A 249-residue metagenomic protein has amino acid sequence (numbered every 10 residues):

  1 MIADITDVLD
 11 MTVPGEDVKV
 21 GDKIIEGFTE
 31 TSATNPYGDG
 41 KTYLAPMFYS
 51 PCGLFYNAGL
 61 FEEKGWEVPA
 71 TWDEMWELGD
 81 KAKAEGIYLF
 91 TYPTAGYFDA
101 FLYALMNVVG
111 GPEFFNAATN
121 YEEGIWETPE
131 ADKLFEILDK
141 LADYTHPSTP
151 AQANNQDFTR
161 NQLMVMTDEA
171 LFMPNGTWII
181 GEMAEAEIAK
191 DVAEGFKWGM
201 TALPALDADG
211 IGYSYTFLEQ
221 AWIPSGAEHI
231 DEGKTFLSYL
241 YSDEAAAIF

Functional and structural regions predicted by a protein language model:
M1-G27, G59-A70, I87, Q162-M164 (+2 more regions): Extracytoplasmic "Venus flytrap"/periplasmic binding protein-like
M1-P51, W76, G195-K197, T201: Hinge/lid segment of periplasmic solute-binding proteins
T6-G27, G110-K133, I188-V192, A205-I211: Short, solvent-exposed loop/beta-turn-alpha elements that line the ligand-binding surface or hinge of extracytoplasmic
S32-M47, C52, W76-G124, N161 (+1 more regions): Extracytoplasmic/periplasmic solute-binding protein
G40-K41, E63-K64, Y144-H146, I188-F249: Extracytoplasmic/periplasmic substrate-recognition and gating elements
G65-E67, K140-Q156, E169, V192-K197: A local structural motif
W72-W76, A151-M166: Short helix-initiation/N-cap motifs at beta->coil->alpha
G79-A82, N120-A153, L203: Glycine-centered hinge/linker elements that transmit conformational signals in sensory and ligand-binding systems
